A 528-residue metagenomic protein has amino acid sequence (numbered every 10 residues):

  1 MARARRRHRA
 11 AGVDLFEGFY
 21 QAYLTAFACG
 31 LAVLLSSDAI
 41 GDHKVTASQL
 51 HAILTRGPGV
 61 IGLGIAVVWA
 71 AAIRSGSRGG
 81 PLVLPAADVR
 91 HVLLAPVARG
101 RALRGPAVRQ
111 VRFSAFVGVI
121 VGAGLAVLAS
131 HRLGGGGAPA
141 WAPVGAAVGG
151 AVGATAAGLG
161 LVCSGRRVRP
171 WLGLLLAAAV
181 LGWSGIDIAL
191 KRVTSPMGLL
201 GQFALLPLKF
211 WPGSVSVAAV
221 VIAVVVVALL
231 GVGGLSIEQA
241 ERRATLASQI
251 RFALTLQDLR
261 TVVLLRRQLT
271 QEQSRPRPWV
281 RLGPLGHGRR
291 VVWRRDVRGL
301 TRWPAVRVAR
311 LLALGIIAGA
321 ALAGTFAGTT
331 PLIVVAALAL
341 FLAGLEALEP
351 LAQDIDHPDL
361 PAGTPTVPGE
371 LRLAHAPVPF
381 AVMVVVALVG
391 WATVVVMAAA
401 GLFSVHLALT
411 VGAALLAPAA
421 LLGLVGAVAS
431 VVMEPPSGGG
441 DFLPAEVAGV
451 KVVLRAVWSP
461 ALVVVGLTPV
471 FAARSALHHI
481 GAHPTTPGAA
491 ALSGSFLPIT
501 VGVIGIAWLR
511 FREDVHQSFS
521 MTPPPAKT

Functional and structural regions predicted by a protein language model:
M1-V89, A98-D359, P368-T528: Hydrophobic alpha-helical transmembrane segments of membrane proteins
L93-A95: Hydrophobic transmembrane alpha-helices that form the pore/transport pathway of multi-pass ion and small-solute
P365: Hydrophobic, well-ordered secondary-structure elements that form the walls of internal hydrophobic environments
